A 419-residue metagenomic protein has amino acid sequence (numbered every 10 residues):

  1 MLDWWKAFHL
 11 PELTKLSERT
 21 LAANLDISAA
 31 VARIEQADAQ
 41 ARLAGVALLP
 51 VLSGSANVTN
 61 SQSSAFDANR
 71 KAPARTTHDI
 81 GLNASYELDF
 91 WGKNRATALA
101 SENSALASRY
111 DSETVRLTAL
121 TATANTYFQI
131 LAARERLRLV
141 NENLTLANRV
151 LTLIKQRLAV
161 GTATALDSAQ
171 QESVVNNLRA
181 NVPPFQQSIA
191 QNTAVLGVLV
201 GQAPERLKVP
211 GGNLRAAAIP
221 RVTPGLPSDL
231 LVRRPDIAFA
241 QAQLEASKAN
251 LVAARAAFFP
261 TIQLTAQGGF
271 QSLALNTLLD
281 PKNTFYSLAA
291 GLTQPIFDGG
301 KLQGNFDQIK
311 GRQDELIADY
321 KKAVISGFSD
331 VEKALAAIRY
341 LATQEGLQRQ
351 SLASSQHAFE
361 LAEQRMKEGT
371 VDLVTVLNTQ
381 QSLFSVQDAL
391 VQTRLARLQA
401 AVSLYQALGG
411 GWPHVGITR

Functional and structural regions predicted by a protein language model:
M1-H9, L13, E18, N57-N83 (+5 more regions): Small/polar, glycine/serine/threonine/aspartate-rich low-complexity segments that form flexible
M1-Q40, R215-E245, P295-I296, K321-V324 (+3 more regions): Bacterial Sec-pathway N-terminal export signals of envelope proteins
K6, L21, L43, I80 (+8 more regions): Amphipathic alpha-helical coiled-coil scaffold segments and their short linker/junction regions
L13-K15, Q36, T77-D79, N125 (+5 more regions): Transmembrane beta-barrel architecture of outer-membrane proteins
S28, G45-V46, L88-R116, L166 (+6 more regions): Sec/SRP-type N-terminal targeting helices
N94, Y110-L226, A337, L341 (+3 more regions): Periplasmic alpha-helical coiled-coil/stalk elements that build and connect Gram-negative outer-membrane
T164-L166, T370-V391: Short terminal targeting/anchoring segments
A218-I219, L335, E368, A389-R419: Acidic, low-complexity, intrinsically disordered peripheral segments
